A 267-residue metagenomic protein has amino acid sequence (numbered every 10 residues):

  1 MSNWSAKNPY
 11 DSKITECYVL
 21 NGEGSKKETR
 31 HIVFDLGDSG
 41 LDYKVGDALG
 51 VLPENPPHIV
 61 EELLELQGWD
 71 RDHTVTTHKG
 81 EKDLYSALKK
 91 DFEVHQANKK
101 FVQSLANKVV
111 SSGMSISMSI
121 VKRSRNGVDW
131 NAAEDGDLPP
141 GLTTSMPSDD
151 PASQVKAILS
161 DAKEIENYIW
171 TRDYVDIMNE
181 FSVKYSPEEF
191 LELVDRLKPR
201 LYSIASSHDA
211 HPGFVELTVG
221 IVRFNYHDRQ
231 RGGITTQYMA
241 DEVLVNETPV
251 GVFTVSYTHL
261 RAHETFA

Functional and structural regions predicted by a protein language model:
M1-R261, A267: FNR-like FAD-binding dehydrogenase module
